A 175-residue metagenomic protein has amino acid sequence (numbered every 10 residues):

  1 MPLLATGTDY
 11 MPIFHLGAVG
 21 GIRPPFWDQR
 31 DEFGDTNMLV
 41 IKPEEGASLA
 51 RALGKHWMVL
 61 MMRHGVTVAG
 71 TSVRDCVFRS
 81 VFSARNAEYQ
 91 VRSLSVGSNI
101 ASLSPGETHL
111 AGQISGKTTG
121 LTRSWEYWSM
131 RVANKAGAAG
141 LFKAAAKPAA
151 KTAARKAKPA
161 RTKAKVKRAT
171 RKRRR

Functional and structural regions predicted by a protein language model:
M1-K158, K165-K167, R171-R175: Glycine-rich flexible loops
